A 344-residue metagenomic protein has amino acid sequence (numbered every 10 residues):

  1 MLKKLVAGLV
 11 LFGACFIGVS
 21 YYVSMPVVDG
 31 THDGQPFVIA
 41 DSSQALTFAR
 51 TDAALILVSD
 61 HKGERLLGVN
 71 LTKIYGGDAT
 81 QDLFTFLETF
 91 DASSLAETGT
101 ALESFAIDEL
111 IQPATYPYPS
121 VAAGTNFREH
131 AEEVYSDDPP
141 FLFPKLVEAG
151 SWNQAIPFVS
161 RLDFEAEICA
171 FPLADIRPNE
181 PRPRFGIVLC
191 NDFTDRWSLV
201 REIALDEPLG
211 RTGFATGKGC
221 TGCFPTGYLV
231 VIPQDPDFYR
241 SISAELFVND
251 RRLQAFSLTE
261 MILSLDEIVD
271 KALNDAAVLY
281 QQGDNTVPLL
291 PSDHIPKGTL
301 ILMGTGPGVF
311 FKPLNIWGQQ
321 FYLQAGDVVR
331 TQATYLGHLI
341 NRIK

Functional and structural regions predicted by a protein language model:
M1-G13: N-terminal Sec-pathway targeting helices
F12-F141, Q320-L323, V328-Q332: N-terminal non-catalytic cap/leader segment that marks the start of a structured domain
G30-G34, Y118-N285: Glycine-enriched loop-and-adjacent helix/strand subsegments that border the catalytic/binding cleft of enzyme cores
T31-V38, V269-L323: A conserved acidic, glycine/proline-rich C-terminal tail/linker
A54, F127-R128, D175-I176, G306-F310 (+1 more regions): Short, charged beta-turn/beta-strand-edge "cap" motif at the junction between a beta-strand and an adjacent loop
H61-E64, N70-Y75, D192, L258-L263 (+1 more regions): A short, sequence-level motif marking secondary-structure junctions
A166, F185, G298-T299, T305 (+2 more regions): Structural motif
L314-K344: Conserved glycine-rich phosphate/nucleotide-binding loop and adjacent Mg2+-coordinating catalytic segment
